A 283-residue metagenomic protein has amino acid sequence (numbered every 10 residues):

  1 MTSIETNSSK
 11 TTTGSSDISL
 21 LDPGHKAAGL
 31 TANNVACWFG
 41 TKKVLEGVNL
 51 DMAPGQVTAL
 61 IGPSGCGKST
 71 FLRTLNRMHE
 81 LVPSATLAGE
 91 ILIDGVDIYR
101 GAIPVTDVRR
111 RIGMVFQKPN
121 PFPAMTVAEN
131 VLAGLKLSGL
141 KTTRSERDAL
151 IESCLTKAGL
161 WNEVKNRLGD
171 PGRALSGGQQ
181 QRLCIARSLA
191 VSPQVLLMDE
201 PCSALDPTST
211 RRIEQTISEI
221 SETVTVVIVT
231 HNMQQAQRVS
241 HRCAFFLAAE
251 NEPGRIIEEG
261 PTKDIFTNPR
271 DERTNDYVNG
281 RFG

Functional and structural regions predicted by a protein language model:
I61-P63: The feature captures the beta-strand-to-loop junction immediately N-terminal to the Walker
N76, V127-L137, D148, E152: Short helical segment in ABC ATPase nucleotide-binding domains corresponding to the A-loop/adjacent helical element
S84-T86, D97-G113, L137, R144 (+1 more regions): ABC ATPase NBD coupling module
E90-D97, R144-K165: Conserved ABC ATPase "signature" region
D170-L175, Q179: Conserved ABC ATPase signature
S192: Conserved catalytic motifs of ABC-family nucleotide-binding domains
L196-D199: Catalytic Walker B motif of ABC-type/P-loop ATPase nucleotide-binding domains
